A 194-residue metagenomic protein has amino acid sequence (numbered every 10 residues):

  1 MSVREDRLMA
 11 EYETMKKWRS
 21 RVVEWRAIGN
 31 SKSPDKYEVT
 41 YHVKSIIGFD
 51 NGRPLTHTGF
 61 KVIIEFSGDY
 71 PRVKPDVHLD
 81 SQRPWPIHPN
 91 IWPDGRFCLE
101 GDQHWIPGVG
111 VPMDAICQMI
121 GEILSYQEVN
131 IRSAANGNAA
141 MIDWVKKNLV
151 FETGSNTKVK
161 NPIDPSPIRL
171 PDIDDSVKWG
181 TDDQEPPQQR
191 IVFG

Functional and structural regions predicted by a protein language model:
M1-G59, D69-G194: UBC/E2-like fold recognition across ubiquitin and ubiquitin-like conjugation systems, capturing catalytically active
